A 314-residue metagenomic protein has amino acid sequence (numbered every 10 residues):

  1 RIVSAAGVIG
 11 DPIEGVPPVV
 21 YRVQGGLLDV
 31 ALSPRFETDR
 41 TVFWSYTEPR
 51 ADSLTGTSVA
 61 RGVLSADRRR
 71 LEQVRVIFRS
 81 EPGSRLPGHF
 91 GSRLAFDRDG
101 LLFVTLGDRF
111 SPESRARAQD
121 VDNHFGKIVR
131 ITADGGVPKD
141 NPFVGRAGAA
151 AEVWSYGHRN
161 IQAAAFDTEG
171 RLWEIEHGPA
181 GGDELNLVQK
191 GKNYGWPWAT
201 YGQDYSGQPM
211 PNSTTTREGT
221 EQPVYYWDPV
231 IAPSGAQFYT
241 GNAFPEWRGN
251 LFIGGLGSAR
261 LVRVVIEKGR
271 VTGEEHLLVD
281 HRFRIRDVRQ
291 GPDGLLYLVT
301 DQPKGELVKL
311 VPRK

Functional and structural regions predicted by a protein language model:
R1-E113, A163-F166, R171-G178, P229-E267 (+1 more regions): Acidic, Gly/Ser/Thr-rich repeat motifs that build Ca2+-stabilized beta-propeller blades
V3-Y21, G62-R85, N123-A163, E169 (+2 more regions): Blade-edge beta-strand/turn elements of extracellular beta-propeller and related beta-sheet repeat scaffolds
V23-L27, F125, A232-P233, D280-R286: Short coil-to-beta transitions that initiate beta-strands within beta-rich domains
L94, I128, L185: Conserved hydrophobic/aromatic pocket- or pore-lining residues that grip, position, or stack substrates in active sites
P112-N123: Acidic/polar, solvent-exposed loop segments in beta-strand-rich repeat domains
V137-D140, L172-I175, N193-A199: Acidic/polar loop patches that form or flank catalytic/metal-binding clefts of enzymes that bind anionic ligands
A151, S155-K192: Acidic, glycine-rich loop-and-beta core segments that form the ion-binding/anion-interacting portion of active sites
L187, Y194-G195, A199-S206, A259-R313: Extended hydrophobic/aromatic segments used for targeting, binding, or gating
